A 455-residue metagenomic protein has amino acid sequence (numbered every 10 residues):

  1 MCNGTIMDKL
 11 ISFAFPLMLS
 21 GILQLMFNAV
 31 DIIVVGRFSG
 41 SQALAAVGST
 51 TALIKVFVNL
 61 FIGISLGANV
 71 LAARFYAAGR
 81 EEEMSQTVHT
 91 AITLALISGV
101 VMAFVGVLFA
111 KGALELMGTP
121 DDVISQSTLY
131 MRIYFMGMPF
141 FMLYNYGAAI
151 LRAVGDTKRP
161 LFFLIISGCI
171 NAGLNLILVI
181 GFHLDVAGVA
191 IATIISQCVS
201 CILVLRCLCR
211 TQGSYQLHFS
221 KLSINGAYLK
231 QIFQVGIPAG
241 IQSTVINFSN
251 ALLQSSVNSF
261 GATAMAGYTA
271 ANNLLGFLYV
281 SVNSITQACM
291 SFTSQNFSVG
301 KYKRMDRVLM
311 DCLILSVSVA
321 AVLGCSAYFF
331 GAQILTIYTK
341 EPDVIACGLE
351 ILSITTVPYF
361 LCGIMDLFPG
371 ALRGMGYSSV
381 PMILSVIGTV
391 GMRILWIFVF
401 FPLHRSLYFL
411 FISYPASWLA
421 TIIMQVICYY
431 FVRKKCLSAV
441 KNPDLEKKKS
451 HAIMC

Functional and structural regions predicted by a protein language model:
M1-A14, A72-G137, G181-I237, T293-P358 (+1 more regions): Short alpha-helical transmembrane segments in multi-pass integral membrane proteins
N3, M7-M26, V30, L53-L60 (+8 more regions): Residue-level signal for short hydrophobic patches within transmembrane helices of multi-pass membrane transporters
S12-D31, I133, S167, S196-S200 (+4 more regions): Transmembrane helical elements of multi-pass membrane transporters/channels
F13, L17-L25, I62, L94-A103 (+8 more regions): Hydrophobic alpha-helical transmembrane segments in multi-pass membrane proteins
M26-A45, L114-D121, I177-L184, T244-F277 (+3 more regions): Helix-terminus/linker motif at the lipid-water interface of multi-pass membrane proteins
L44-F104, F141-P160, G267-C325, F329-G331 (+2 more regions): Small-residue-rich hydrophobic transmembrane alpha-helices
V56-N59, N171-N175, C201-L205, F277-V280 (+3 more regions): Hydrophobic transmembrane alpha-helices of multi-pass small-molecule transporters
S65, Y134-R152, P160-G168, V189-V204 (+4 more regions): Short runs within selected transmembrane alpha-helices of multi-pass transporters and secretion channels
